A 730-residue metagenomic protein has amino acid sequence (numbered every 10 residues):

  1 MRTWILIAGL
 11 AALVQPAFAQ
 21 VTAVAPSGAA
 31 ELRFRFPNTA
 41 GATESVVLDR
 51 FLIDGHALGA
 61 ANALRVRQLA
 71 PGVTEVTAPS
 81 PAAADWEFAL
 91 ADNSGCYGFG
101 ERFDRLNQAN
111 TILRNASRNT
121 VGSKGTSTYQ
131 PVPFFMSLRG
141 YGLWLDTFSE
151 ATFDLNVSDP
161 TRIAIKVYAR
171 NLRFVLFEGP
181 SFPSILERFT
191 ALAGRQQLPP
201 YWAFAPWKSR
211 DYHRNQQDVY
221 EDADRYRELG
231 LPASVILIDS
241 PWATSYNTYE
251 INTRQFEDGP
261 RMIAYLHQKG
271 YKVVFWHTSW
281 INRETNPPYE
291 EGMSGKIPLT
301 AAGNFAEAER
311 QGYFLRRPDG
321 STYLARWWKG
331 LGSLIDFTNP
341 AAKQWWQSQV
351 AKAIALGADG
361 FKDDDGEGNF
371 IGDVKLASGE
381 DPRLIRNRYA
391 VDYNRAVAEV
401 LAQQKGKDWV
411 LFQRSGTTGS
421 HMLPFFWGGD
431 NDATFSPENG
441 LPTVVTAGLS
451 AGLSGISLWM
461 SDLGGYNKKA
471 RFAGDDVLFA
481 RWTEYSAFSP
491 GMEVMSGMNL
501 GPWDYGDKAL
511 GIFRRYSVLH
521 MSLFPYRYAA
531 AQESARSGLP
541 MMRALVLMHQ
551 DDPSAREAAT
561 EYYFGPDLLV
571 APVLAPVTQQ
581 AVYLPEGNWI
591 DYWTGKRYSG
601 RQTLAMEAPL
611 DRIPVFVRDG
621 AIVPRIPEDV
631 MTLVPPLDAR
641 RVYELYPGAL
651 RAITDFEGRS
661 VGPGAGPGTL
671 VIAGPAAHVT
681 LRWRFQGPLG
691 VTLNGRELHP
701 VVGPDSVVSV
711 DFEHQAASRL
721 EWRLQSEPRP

Functional and structural regions predicted by a protein language model:
W4-Q15: Bacterial N-terminal signal peptides
Q20-G59, V66-R612: Catalytic-domain carbohydrate-binding cleft regions of carbohydrate-active enzymes
A42-I53, W86-S94, H678-L689, A716-P730: Extended Gly/Ser/Thr-rich low-complexity repeat segments, especially those forming or decorating extracellular
Y583-T594, W683-R696: Solvent-exposed beta-hairpin/edge-strand motifs
R601-E644, G703-P730: C-terminal beta-strand-rich structural cap/linker in extracellular carbohydrate-active enzymes
R612-G690: Accessory, solvent-exposed terminal regions and/or long lumenal/extracellular loops of proteins
R696-P704: Solvent-exposed serine/threonine-rich low-complexity stretches and specific carbohydrate-binding patches
